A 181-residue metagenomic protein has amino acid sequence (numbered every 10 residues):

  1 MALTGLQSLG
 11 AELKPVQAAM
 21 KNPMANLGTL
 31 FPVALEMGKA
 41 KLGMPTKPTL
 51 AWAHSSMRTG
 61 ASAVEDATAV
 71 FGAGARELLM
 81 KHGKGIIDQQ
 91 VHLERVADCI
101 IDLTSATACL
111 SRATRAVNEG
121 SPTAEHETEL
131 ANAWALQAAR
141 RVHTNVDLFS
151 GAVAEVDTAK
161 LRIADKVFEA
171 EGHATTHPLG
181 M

Functional and structural regions predicted by a protein language model:
M1-M181: Flavin-dependent oxidoreductase catalytic core characteristic of acyl-CoA dehydrogenase/oxidase-like enzymes
